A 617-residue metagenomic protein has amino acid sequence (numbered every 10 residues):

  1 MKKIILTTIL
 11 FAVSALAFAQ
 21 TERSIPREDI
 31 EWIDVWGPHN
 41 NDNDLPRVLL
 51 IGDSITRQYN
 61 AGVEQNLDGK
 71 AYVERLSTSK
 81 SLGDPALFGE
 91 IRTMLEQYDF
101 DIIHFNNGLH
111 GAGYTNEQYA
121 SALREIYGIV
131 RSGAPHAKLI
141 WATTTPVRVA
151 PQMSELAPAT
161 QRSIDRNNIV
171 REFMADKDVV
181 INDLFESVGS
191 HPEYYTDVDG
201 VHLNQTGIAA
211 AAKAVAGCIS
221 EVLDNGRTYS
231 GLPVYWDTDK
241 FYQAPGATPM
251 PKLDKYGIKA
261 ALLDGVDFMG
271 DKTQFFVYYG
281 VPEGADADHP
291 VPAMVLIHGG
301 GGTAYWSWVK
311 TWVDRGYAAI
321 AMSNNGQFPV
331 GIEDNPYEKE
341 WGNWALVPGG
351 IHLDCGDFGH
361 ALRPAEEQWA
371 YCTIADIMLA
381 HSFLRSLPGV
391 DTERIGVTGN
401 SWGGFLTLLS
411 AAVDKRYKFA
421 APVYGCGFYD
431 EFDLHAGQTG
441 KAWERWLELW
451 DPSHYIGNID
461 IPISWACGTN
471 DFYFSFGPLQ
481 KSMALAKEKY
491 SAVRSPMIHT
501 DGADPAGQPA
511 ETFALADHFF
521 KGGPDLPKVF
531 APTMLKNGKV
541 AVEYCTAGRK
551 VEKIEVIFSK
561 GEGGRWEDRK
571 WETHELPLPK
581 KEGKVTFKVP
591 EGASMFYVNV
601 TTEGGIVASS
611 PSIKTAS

Functional and structural regions predicted by a protein language model:
E22-E125, P135, I164: Conserved SGNH/GDSL esterase-like catalytic core that processes O-acyl groups on lipids and polysaccharides
H104-H110, I129-D165: Active-site segments of SGNH/GDSL-like serine hydrolases that catalyze O-acetyl group transfer/hydrolysis on lipids
T145-L223: Catalytic His-Asp segment of secreted/periplasmic serine-dependent ester chemistry enzymes
D239-H289: N-terminal cap/lid segment of alpha/beta-hydrolase-fold proteins
F276, D288-G299, K310: Short beta-strand element of the alpha/beta-hydrolase
K310-I374, C426-L434: Cap/lid segment of the alpha/beta-hydrolase catalytic domain
I459, W465-C467: Short beta-strand/loop motif that positions the catalytic acidic residue of the alpha/beta-hydrolase fold
G507, D517-F558, E572-K584: Surface beta-strand/loop "capping" patches
